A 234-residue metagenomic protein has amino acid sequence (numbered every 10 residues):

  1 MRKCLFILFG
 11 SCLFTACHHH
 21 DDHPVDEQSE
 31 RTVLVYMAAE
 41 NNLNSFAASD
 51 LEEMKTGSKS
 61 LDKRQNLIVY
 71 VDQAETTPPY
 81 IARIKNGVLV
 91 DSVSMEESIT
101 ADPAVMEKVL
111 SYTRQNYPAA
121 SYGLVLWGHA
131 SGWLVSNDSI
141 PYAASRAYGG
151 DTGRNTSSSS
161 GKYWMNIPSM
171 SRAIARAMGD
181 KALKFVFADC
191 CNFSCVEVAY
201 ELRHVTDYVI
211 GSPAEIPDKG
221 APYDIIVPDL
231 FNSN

Functional and structural regions predicted by a protein language model:
M1-T15: Sec-dependent bacterial lipoprotein signal peptides
S11-T32: Bacterial Sec-dependent N-terminal signal peptides
S29-T32, D62-L67, Y117-G123, G179-F185 (+1 more regions): Loop/turn elements at helix/coil->beta-strand transitions in domains of secreted/extracellular proteins
A39-N42, Q73-T77, G128-L134, T152-N155 (+2 more regions): Solvent-exposed loop/turn segments at secondary-structure junctions within structured extracellular/periplasmic domains
F46-A47, P79-I81, L134-S139, V198-A199 (+1 more regions): Short, solvent-exposed loop/turn and secondary-structure capping segments
E52, T56-E96: Active-site-surrounding "flap" and adjacent substrate/cofactor-binding loops of secreted or lumenal enzymes, prototyped
S131-R176: A short, glycine/acidic-enriched catalytic loop
L183-N234: Active-site-proximal C-terminal subdomain of hydrolase catalytic domains
